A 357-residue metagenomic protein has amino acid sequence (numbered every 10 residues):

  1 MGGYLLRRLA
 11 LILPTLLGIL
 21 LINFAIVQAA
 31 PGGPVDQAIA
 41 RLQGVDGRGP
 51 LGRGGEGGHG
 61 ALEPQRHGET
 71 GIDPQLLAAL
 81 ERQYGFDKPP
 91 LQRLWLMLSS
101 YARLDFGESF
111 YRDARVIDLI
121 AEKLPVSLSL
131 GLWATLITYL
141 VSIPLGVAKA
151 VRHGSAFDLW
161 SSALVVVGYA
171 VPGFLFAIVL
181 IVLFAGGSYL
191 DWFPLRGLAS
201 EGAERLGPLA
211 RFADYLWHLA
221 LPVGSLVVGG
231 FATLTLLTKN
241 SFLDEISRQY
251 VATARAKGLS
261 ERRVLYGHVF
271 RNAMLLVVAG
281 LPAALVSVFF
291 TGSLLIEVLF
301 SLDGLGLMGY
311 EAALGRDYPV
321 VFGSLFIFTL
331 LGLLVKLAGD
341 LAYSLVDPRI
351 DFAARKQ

Functional and structural regions predicted by a protein language model:
M1-A29: Internal alpha-helical transmembrane segments
G2-G3, P125, W133, I137-F157 (+2 more regions): Alpha-helical transmembrane segments of integral membrane proteins, especially multi-pass inner/plasma-membrane
G3, G44-G71, P144-G168, L259-G267 (+1 more regions): Cytoplasmic juxtamembrane interface segments
I12, K123, S127, A163-V166 (+2 more regions): Residue-level signal for discrete positions within transmembrane alpha-helices of multi-pass small-molecule
G18-L91, S188-F212: Hydrophobic alpha-helical transmembrane segments of membrane transport/permease proteins and related membrane-embedded
I19, N23-V27, G32, A177 (+6 more regions): Juxtamembrane/transmembrane-helix interface segments of polytopic membrane transporters
I22-A29, A78, L164-R196, S225-F231: Membrane-water interface segments at the C-terminal ends of transmembrane alpha-helices in multi-pass inner-membrane
E81-I143: An internal, D/E-rich "acidic patch" concept
